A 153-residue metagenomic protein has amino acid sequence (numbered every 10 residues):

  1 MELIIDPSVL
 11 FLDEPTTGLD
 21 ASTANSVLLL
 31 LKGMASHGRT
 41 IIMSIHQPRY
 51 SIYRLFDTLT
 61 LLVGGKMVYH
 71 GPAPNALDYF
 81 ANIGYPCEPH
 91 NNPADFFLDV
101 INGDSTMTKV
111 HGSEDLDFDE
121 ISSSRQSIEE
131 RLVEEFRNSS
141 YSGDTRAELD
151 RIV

Functional and structural regions predicted by a protein language model:
L3-S8: A short, proline-enriched helix->beta-strand linker immediately N-terminal to the Walker B motif in ABC-type P-loop
L10-E14: Catalytic Walker B motif of ABC-type/P-loop ATPase nucleotide-binding domains
T17-G18, R49-Y50: Short active-site loops of ABC-family nucleotide-binding domains
A21-S22: Helix N-cap at the start of a conserved alpha-helix in ABC-type nucleotide-binding domains
V27-L31: Conserved hydrophobic alpha-helix in the ABC-type ATPase nucleotide-binding domain
G38-Q47: Conserved H-loop
I52-L61, A76: Conserved short hydrophobic beta-strand within the ABC ATPase nucleotide-binding domain
V63, V68-V153: Topological signature of polytopic alpha-helical transporters
